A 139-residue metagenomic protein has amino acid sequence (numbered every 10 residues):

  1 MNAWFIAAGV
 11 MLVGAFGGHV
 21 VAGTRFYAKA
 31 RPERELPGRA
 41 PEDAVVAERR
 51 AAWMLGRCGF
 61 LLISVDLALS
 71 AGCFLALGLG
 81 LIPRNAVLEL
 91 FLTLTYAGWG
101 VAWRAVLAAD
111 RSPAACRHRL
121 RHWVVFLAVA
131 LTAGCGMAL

Functional and structural regions predicted by a protein language model:
N2-G9, R50-F60, A86-E89, A115-R119: Membrane-water interface of alpha-helical transmembrane segments
A3, K29-L36, L77-L79, C116-H118 (+1 more regions): Polytopic alpha-helical membrane-helix bundles and their juxtamembrane interface segments in multi-pass membrane
A3-R25: N-terminal signal-anchor transmembrane alpha helix
V10, A22, F26, R34-L79 (+1 more regions): Core segments of alpha-helical transmembrane spans in multipass integral membrane proteins
V13, A71, G98-A102, F126-C135: Hydrophobic core of alpha-helical transmembrane segments in multi-pass integral membrane proteins
G18, G56, V65, H118-R121: Residue-level micro-sites within transmembrane alpha helices that shape and flank functional polar/acidic positions
L69-E89, L107-R111: Juxtamembrane helix-break-helix junctions at the cytosolic face of small multi-pass alpha-helical membrane proteins
I82, V101-R121, A133-L139: Membrane-helix boundary connector in multi-pass membrane proteins
